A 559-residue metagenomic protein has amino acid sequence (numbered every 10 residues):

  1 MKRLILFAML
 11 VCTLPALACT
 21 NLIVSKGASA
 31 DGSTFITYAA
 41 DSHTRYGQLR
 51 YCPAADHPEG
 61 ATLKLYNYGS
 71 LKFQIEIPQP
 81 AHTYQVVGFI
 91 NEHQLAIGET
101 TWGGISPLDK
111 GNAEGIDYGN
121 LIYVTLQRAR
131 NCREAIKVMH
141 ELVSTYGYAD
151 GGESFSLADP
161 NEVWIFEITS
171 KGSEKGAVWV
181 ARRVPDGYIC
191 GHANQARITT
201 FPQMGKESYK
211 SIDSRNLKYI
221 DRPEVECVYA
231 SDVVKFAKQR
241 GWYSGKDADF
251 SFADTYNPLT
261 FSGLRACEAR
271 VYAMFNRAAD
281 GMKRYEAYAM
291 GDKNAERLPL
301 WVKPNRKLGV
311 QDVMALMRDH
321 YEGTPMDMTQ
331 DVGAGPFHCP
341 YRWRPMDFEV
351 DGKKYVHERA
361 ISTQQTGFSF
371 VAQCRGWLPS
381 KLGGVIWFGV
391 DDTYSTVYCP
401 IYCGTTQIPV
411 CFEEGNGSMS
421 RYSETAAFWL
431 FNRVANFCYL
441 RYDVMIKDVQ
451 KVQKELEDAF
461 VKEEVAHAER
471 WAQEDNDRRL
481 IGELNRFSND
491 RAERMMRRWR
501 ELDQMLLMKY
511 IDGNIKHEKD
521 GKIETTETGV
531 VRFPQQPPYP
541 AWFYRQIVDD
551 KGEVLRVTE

Functional and structural regions predicted by a protein language model:
M1-L4: Positively charged n-region of N-terminal signal peptides that target proteins for export
T13-L17: N-terminal signal peptide c-region/cleavage motif recognized by signal peptidases
C19-Y118, V138-K307: A contiguous strand-loop segment
I122-R128: Short, well-ordered beta-strand elements within core beta-sheets of diverse protein domains
N257-K353, R359-I361, K447-Q450, E455-A468 (+1 more regions): Accessory, solvent-exposed terminal regions and/or long lumenal/extracellular loops of proteins
Q330-A472: Substrate-recognition/cap regions that form aromatic- and gly/pro-loop-enriched pockets for small-molecule ligands
Q453-E559: Histidine-centered catalytic/metal-binding microenvironments
